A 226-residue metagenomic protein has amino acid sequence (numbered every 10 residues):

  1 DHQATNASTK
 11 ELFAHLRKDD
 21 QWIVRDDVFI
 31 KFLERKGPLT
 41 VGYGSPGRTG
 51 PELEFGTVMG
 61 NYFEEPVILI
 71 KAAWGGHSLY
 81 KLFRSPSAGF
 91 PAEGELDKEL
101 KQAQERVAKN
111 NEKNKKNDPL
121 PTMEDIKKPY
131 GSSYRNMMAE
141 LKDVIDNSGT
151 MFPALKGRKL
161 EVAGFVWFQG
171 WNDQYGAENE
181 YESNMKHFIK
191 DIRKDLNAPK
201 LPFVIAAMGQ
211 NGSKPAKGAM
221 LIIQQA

Functional and structural regions predicted by a protein language model:
D1-A226: Cell-envelope and extracellular/periplasmic
